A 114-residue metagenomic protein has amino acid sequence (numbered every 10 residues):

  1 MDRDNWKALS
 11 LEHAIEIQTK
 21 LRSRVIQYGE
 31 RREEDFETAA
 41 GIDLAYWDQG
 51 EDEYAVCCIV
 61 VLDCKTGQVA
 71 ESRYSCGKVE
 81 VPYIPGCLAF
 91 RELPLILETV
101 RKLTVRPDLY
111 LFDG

Functional and structural regions predicted by a protein language model:
M1-D35: N-terminal accessory regions of nucleic-acid-interacting proteins
R3-A8, T38, E71-R73, G77: Cofactor-binding active-site loop characterized by glycine-rich and histidine/acidic residues
F36-E37, V105-D108: Short coil/turn connectors at secondary-structure junctions
E37-D48: Two-metal-ion RNase H-like nuclease active-site motif
G50-R106: A glycine-rich, hydrophobic loop/mini-helix early in the fold
G114: Acidic, glycine-rich active-site loops and adjacent beta-strand->loop/helix elements that engage anionic groups
